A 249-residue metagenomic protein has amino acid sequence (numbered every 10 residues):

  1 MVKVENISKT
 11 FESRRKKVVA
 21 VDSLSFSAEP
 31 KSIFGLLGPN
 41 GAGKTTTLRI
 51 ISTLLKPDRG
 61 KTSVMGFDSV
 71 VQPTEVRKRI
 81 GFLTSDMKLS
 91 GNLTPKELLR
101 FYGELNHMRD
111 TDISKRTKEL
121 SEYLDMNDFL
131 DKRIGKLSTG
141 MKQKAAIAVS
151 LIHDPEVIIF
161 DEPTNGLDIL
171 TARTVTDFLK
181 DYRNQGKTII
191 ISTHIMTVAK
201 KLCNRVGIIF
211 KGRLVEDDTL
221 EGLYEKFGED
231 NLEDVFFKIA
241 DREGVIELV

Functional and structural regions predicted by a protein language model:
M1-V4, T10-S23, P30, P73: A short, flexible loop at the N-terminus of ABC-type nucleotide-binding domains that lies
P39-G43: Walker A (P-loop) phosphate-binding loop of ABC-type ATPase nucleotide-binding domains
R100, E104, T111-F129: Conserved ABC ATPase "signature" region
R133-L137: Conserved ABC ATPase signature
I158-E162: Catalytic Walker B motif of ABC-type/P-loop ATPase nucleotide-binding domains
D217-D218: ABC ATPase "signature
